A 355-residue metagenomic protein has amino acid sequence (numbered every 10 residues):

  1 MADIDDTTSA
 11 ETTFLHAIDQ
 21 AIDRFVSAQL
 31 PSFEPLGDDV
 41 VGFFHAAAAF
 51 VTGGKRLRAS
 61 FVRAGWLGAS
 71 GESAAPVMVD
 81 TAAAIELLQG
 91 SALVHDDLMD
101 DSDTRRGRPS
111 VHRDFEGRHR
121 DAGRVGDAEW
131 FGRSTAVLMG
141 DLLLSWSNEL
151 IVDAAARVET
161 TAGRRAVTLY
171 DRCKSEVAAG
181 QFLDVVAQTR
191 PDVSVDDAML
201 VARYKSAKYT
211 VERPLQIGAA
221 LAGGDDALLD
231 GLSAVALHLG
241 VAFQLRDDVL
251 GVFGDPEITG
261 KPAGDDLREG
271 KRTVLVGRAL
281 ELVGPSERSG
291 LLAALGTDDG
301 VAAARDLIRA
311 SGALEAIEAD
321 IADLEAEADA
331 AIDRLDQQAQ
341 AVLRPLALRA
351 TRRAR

Functional and structural regions predicted by a protein language model:
M1-I85, G90, V94-H95, M99-E129 (+4 more regions): Conserved N-terminal diphosphate/IPP-binding helix and adjacent helical/loop segment of trans-prenyltransferase domains
F61, S147, G180, V276 (+2 more regions): Residue-level signal for inorganic ion chemistry
L67-A69, V94-R124, N148, V177-V195 (+2 more regions): Acidic, Mg2+-coordinating active-site segments of isoprenoid diphosphate-utilizing enzymes
E72-L88, R133, G163-L169, L228-L239 (+1 more regions): Alpha-helical scaffolds flanking conserved acidic
G123, D127-A156: A glycine/threonine-rich phosphate-anchoring loop and its flanking beta-alpha core in nucleotide/phosphate-binding
G132-L138, D196-S206: A short glycine-threonine-serine/GTX helix/turn-capping micro-motif
I151-T168, L291: Transmembrane helix-loop-helix
A303-R355: Short hairpin/turn module used for nucleic-acid contact or packing/dimerization
